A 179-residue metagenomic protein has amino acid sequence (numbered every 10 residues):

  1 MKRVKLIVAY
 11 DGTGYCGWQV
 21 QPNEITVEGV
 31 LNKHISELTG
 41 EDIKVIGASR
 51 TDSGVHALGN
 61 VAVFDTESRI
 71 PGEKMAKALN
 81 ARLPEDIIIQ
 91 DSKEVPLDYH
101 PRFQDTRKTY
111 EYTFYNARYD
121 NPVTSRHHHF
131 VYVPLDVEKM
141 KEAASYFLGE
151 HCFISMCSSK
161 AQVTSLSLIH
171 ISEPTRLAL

Functional and structural regions predicted by a protein language model:
M1-G149: Catalytic/RNA-binding core of pseudouridine synthases
M1-K2, L166-L168: Short, flexible loop/turn motifs enriched in small residues
N23-T26, A161, H170: Amphipathic alpha-helical interaction segments
A48, S92, M156, S172-E173: Generic beta-strand hydrophobic packing signal
E150-F153, L177: A general structural signal for well-ordered secondary-structure junctions
I154-T164: Short catalytic/ligand-gating loop segments at beta-alpha or beta-beta junctions within enzyme catalytic domains
I169-L179: Single conserved hydrophobic/aromatic residue that forms the stacking wall/gate of nucleotide- or nucleobase-binding
